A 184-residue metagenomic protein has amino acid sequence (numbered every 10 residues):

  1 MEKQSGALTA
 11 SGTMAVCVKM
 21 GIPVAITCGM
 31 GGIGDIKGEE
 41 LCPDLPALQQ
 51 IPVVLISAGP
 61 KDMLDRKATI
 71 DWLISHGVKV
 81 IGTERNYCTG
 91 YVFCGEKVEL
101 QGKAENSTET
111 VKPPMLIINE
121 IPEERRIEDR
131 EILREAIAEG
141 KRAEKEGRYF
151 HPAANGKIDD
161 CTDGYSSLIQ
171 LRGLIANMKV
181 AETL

Functional and structural regions predicted by a protein language model:
M1-P23: Ligand-binding beta-strand-loop-alpha-helix segment within the catalytic cores of soluble metabolic enzymes
A7-A10, I36-Q49, V54-I74, K103-N106: Active-site glycine-rich loop that binds ribose-phosphate moieties when present
K19, I26-T27, G32-K37, D62-D65 (+2 more regions): Short, well-ordered, mixed-charge alpha-helical segments that flank or form enzyme active sites
K19-P23, G29, L48-V53, S75-V78 (+2 more regions): Short coil/turn connectors at secondary-structure junctions
G29-G32, A58-K61, V78, T83-C88 (+2 more regions): Short, ordered loop/turn segments at secondary-structure junctions
A68-S75, V92, E96-E99, E131-A138: Short, solvent-exposed amphipathic alpha-helical segments in soluble enzyme and RNA/protein-processing domains
G90-T110: Anionic-ligand binding region
V111-I175: A C-terminal functional module that forms or caps the active site or interfaces directly with catalytic machinery
